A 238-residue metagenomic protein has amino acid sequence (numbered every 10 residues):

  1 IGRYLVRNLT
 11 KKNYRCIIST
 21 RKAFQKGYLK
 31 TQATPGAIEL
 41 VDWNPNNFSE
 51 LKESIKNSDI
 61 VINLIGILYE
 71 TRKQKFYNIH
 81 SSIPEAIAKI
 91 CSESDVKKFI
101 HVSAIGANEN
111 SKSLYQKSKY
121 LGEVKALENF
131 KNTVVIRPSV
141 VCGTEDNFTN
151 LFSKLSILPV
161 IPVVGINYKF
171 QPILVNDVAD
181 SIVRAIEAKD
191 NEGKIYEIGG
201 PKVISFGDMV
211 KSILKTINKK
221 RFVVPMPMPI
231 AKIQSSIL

Functional and structural regions predicted by a protein language model:
G2-R3: N-terminal Rossmann-fold NAD(P) dinucleotide-binding loop
L9: Aromatic pocket-lining residues of Rossmann-like dinucleotide-binding sites
Y14-F24: Conserved glycine-rich Rossmann-like NAD(P)H-binding loop of the short-chain dehydrogenase/reductase
R15-I17, I67-L68, F76-N129, T133-S139: Conserved Rossmann-fold NAD(P)-dependent oxidoreductase catalytic core, especially the SDR/UDP-sugar
F24-Y28, A33-E93, I105-E109: NAD(P)H-binding glycine-rich loop region in Rossmannoid oxidoreductase-like domains and their noncatalytic homologs
S113-L114, V134-S153, Y168, I204: Flexible, glycine-rich beta-alpha linker
N147-F148, G165-A188, K194-E197: Substrate-positioning beta->alpha
A188-L238: Mid/C-terminal beta-alpha module of Rossmann-like enzyme folds, strongest in SDR-family dehydrogenases/epimerases
